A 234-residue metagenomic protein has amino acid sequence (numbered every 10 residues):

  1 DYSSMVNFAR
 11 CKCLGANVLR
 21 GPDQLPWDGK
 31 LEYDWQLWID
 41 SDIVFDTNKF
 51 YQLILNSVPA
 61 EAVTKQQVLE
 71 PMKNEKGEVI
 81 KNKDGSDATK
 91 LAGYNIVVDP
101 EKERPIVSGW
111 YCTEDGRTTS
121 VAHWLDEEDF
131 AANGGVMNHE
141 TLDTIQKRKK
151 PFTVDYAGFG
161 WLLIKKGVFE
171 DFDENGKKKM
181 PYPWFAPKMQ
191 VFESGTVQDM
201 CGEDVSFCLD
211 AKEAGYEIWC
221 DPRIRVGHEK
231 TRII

Functional and structural regions predicted by a protein language model:
D1-S4: A short beta-strand-loop structural module common to alpha/beta enzyme folds
V6-G29: Short, conserved alpha-helix that lines the donor NDP-sugar binding/gating region of sugar-transfer enzymes
D23-L31, N175-D199: Short helix/loop segment immediately N-terminal to the Walker
Q24-V44: Short beta-strand-to-loop acidic/aromatic patch adjacent to the donor-nucleotide binding site
W35, R104-I106, I218: Short, Asp-centered acidic motifs that coordinate Mg2+ and/or phosphate in catalytic or ligand-binding sites
D46-M189: Conserved catalytic core of nucleotide-sugar-dependent glycosyltransferases
K179, Q190-M200, V205-G227: Catalytic donor-sugar/metal-binding loop of nucleotide-sugar-dependent glycosyltransferases
E229-I234: Nucleotide-sugar-dependent glycosyltransferase catalytic core
